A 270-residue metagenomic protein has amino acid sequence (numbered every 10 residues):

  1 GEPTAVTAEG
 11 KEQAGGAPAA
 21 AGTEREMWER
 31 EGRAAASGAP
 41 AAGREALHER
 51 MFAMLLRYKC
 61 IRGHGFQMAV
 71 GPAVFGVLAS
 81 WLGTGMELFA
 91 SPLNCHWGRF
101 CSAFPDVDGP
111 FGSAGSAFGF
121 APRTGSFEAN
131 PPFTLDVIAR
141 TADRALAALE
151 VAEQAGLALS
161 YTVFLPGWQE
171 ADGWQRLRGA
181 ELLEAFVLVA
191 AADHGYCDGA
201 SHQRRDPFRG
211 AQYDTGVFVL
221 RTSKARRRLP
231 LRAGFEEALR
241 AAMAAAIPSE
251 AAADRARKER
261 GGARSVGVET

Functional and structural regions predicted by a protein language model:
G1-A129, F133-T270: Class I S-adenosyl-L-methionine
